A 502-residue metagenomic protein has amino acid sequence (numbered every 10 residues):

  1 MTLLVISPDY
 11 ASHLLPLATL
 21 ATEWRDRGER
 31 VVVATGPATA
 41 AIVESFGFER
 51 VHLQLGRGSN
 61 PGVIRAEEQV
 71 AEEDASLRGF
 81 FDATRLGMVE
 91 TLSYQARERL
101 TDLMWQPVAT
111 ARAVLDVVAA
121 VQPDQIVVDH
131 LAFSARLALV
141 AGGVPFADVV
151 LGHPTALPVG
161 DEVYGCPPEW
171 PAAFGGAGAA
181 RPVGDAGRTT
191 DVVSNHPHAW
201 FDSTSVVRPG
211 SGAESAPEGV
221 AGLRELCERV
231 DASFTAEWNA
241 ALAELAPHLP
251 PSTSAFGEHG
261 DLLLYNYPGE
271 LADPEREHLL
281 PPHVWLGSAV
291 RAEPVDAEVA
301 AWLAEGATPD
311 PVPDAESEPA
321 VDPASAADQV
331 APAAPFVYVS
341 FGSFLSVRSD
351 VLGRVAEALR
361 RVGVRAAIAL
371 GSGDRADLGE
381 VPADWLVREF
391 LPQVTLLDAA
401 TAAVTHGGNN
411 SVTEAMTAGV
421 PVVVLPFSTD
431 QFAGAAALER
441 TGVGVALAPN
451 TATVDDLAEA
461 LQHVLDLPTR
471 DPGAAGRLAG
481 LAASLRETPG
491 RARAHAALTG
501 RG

Functional and structural regions predicted by a protein language model:
M1-G58, S252: N-terminal subdomain of nucleotide-sugar transferases
A21, R388-A437: A donor-sugar binding/catalytic signature common to diverse glycosyltransferases and related nucleotide-sugar
A34-T91: Conserved nucleotide-sugar phosphate-binding/catalytic loop shared by glycosyltransferases and other
V63, R97-G222, E270: Conserved nucleotide-sugar donor-interacting segment of glycosyltransferase catalytic cores, predominantly GT-B
A180-F201, P209, Y267-A402: Donor-nucleotide binding loops and adjacent catalytic segments primarily of GT-B fold Leloir glycosyltransferases
F234-L286, A292: Long, low-complexity segments enriched in small/aliphatic residues
P311-A315, P319-S325, E459-G502: C-terminal amphipathic helix plus adjacent low-complexity, charged tail appended to glycosyltransferase catalytic
T429-Q462: Change "using UDP/GDP/dTDP sugars" to "using nucleotide sugars
